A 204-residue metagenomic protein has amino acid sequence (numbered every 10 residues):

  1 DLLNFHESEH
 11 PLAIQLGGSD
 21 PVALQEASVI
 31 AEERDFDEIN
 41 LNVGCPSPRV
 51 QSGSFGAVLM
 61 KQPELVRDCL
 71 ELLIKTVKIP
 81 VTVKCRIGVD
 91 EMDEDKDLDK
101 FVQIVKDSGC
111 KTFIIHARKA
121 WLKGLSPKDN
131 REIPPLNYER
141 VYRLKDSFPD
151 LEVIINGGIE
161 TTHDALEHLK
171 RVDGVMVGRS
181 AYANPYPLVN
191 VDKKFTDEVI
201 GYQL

Functional and structural regions predicted by a protein language model:
D1-A13, C45, V50-G53, K78-V89 (+1 more regions): N-terminal small/glycine-rich loop or linker at the start of catalytic domains across soluble metabolic enzymes
D1-D37: Glycine-rich, positively charged N-terminal anion/phosphate-binding segment
G17, G44, S54-M60, F113: Core AdoMet radical
G17-S19, G44-P46, R86-D90, H116-A120 (+2 more regions): Active-site beta-loop-alpha junctions enriched in small/polar residues
D37-S47, S108-K119, M176-A181: Non-cysteine beta-strand/loop elements that form the S-adenosyl-L-methionine
P48-L65, D95-K96, G124-Y138, K193: Glycine-rich tight-turn/loop motif centered on a GG-T
D68-E71, T76-K78, V89-E91, D95-T112 (+2 more regions): Alpha/beta catalytic cores of nucleotide-metabolism and tRNA/nucleoside-modifying enzymes
